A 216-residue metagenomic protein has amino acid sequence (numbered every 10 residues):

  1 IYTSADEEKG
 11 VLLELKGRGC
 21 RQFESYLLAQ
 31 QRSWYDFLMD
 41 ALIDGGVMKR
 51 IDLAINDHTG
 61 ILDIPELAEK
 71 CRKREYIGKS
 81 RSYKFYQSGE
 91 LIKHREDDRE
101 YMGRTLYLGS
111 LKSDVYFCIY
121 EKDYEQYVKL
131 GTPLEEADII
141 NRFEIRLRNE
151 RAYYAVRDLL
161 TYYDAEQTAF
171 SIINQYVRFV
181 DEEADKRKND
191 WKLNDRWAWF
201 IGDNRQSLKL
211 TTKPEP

Functional and structural regions predicted by a protein language model:
I1-P214: Structured, helix-rich domain cores that form ligand/interaction pockets
